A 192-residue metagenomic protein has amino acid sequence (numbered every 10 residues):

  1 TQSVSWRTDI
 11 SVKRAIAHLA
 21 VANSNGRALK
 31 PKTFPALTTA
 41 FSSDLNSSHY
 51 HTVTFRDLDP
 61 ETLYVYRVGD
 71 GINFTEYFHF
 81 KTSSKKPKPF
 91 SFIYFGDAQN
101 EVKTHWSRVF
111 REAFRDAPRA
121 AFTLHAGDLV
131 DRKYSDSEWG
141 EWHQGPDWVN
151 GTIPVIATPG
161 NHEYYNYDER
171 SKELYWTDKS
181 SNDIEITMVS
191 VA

Functional and structural regions predicted by a protein language model:
T1-Y94, Q99-N100, R111, R115-D116: Acidic, histidine-bearing metal-coordination/catalytic regions of metal-dependent phosphoesterases
H49-R56, L63-F80, E138-A192: Extended active-site neighborhood of metal-dependent phosphoesterases/phosphodiesterases
Y94-E101, A126-W139, Y167-R170, T177-D178: The substrate-binding groove and active-site-proximal loops of carbohydrate-active enzymes, especially glycoside
Y94-G96, F122-D128, P154-N161: Active-site neighborhood of phospho(di)ester-bond hydrolases with catalytic His/Asp-centered motifs
H105-E112, E141: Well-ordered alpha-helical segments embedded in enzymatic catalytic cores
E112-F122, V149-P154: His/acidic metal-ligating clusters that form di-metal
